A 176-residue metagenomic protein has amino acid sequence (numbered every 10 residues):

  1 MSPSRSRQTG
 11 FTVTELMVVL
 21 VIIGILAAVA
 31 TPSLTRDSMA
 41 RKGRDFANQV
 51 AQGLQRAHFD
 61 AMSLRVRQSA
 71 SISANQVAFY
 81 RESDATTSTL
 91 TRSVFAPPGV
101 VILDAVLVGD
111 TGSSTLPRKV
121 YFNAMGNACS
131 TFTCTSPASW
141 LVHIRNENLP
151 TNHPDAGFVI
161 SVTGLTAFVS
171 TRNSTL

Functional and structural regions predicted by a protein language model:
S2-P3, T14-M17, I25-N48, Q52-Q55 (+3 more regions): N-terminal helix-rich module
